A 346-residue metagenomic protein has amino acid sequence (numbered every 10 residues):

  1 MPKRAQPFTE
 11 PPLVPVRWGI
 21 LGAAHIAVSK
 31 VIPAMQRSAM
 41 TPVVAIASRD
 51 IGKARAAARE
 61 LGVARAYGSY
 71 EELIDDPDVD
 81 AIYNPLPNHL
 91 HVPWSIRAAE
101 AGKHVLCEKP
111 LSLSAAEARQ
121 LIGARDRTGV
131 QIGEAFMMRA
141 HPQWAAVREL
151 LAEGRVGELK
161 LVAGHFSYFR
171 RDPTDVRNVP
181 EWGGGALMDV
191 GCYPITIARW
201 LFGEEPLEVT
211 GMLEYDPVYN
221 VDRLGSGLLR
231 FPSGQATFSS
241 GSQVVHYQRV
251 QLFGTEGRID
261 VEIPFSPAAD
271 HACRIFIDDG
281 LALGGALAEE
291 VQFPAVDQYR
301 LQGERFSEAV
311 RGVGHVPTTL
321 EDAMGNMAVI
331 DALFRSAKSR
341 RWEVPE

Functional and structural regions predicted by a protein language model:
M1-L61: N-terminal Rossmann-like dinucleotide-binding module
M1-P15, A81-Y83, R119, R305-E346: C-terminal helix-rich "cap/oligomerization" subdomain common to oxidoreductases
A27, Y67, N84, L106-C107 (+3 more regions): Hydrophobic residues in well-ordered beta-strands that form the structural core
V28, I32, V44, A54 (+8 more regions): A general structural signal for well-ordered alpha-helical segments in protein cores
L61-G123: Beta-loop-alpha module in the N-terminal Rossmann-like domain of NAD(P)-dependent dehydrogenases, especially those
R119-M137, G157-L161: Rossmann-fold dehydrogenase core element
M138-V218, R340: Predominantly a Rossmann-like dinucleotide-binding segment in NAD(P)-dependent oxidoreductases
Y215-D222, F231-Q302, T319: NAD(P)-dinucleotide binding in Rossmann-like oxidoreductases
